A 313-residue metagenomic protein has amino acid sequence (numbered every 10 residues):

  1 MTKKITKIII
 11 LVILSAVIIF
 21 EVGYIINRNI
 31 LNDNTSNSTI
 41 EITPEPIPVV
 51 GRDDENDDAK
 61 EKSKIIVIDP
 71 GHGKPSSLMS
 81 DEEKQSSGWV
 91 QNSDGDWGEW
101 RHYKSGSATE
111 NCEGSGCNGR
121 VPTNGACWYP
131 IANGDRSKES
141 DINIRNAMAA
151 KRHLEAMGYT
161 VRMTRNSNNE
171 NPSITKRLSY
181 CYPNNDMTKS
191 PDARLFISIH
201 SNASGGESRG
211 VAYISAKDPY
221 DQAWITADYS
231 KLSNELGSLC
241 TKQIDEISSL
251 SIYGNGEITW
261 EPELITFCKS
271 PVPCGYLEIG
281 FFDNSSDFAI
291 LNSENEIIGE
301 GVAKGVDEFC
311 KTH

Functional and structural regions predicted by a protein language model:
T2-H313: Catalytic-site microenvironment of enzymes that process N-acetyl-hexosamine-containing cell-wall polysaccharides
